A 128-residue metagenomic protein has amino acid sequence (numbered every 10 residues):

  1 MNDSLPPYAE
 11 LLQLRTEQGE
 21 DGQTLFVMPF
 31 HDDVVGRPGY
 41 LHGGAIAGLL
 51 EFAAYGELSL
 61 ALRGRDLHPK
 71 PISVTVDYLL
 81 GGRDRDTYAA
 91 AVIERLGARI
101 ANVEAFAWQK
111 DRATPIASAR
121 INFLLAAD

Functional and structural regions predicted by a protein language model:
M1-V27, H31-D33: Non-catalytic linker/capping segments at the edges of enzyme domains
E10-L12, G22-T24, H68-V74, R85 (+2 more regions): A generic structural signal for short beta-strands and their flanking turns/coil linkers
M28-E57: Hot-dog-fold acyl-thioester-processing enzymes
M28-F30, Y78, L125: Hydrophobic residues in beta-strands and at strand termini
Y55-Y88, I93: Hydrophobic beta-strand-centered segment that forms part of the acyl-chain substrate-binding groove
L80-D84, Y88-D128: HotDog/MaoC-like acyl-thioester-processing domains
